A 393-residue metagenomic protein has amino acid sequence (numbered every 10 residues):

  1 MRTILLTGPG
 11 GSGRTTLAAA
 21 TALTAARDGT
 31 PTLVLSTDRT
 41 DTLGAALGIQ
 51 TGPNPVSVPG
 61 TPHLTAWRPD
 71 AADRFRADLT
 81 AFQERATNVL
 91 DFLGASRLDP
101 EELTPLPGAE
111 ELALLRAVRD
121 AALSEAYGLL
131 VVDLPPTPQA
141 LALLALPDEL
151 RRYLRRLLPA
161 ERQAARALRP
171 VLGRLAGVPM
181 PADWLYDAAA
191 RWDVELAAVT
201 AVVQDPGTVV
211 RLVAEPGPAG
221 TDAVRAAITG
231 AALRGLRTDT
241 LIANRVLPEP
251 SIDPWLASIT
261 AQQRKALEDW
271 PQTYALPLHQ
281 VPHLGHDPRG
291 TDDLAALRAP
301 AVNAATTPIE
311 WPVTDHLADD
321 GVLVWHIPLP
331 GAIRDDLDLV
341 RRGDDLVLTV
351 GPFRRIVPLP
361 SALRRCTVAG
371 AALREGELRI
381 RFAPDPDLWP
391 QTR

Functional and structural regions predicted by a protein language model:
M1-T3: Extreme N-terminal starter segment of soluble prokaryotic enzymes
L5-P69, L130, L134-R152: Walker A/P-loop NTP-binding active-site region of P-loop NTPases, recognizing the glycine-rich GxxxxGKT/S
R39-T42, A71-R74, P136-Q139, P159 (+3 more regions): Conserved nucleotide-binding/hydrolysis micro-motifs of P-loop NTPases
T40-D41, A45-E102, A109: P-loop NTPase motor core
T87-A219, A223-A226: Phosphate/Mg2+-binding loops and adjacent switch elements in nucleotide/diphosphate-handling enzyme cores
L168, V178-P179, D193-R334, G343-V347 (+3 more regions): C-terminal lobe/tail of nucleotide-utilizing enzymes
D319, V340-R342, R374-G376: Structural motif
C366-G370, E375, I380: Intrinsically disordered, low-complexity linker and terminal regions at domain boundaries
